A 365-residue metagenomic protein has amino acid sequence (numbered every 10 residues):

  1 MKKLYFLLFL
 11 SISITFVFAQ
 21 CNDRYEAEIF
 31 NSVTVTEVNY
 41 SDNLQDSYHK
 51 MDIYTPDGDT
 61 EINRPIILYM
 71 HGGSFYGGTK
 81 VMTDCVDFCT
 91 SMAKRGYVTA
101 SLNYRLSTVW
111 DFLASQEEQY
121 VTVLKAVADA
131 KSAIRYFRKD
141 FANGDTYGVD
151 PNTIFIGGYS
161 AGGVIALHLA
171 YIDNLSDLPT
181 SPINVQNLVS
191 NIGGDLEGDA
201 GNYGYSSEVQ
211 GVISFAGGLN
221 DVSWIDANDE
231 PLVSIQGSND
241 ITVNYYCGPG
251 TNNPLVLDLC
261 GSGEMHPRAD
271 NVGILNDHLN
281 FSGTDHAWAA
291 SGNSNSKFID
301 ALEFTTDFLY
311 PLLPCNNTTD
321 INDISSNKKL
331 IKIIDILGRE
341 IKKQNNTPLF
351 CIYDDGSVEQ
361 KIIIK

Functional and structural regions predicted by a protein language model:
Q20-I62: N-terminal cap/lid segment of alpha/beta-hydrolase-fold proteins
G58-I62, S115-A128, S132-Y159, L175-P179: Gly/Ser-rich "nucleophile elbow"/oxyanion-hole loop immediately N-terminal to the catalytic nucleophile in hydrolases
N63-G73: Short beta-strand element of the alpha/beta-hydrolase
F75-D84, N103-L124, A287-N293: Cap/lid segment of the alpha/beta-hydrolase catalytic domain
V81-L102: Short amphipathic alpha-helix adjacent to the substrate-entry channel of hydrolases
A93, E230, I235-S282: Active-site-adjacent alpha-helix of alpha/beta-hydrolase-fold enzymes
G263-N317: C-terminal catalytic histidine-bearing segment of alpha/beta-hydrolase fold enzymes
P311-E340: Residue-level detector of functionally pivotal "anchor" positions at catalytic/ligand-binding pockets or at interdomain
